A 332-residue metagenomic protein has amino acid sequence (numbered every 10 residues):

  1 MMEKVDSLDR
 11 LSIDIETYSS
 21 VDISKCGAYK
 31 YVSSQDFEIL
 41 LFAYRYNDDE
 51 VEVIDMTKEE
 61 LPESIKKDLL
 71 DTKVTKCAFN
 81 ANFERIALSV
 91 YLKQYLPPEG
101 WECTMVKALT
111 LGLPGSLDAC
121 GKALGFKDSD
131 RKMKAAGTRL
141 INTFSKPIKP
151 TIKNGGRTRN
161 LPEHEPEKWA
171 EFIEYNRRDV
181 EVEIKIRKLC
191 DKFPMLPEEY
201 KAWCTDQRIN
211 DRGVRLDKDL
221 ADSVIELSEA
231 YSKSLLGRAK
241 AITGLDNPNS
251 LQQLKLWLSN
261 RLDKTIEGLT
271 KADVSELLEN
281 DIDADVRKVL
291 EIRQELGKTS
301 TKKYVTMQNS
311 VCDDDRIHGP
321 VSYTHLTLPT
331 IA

Functional and structural regions predicted by a protein language model:
M1-M2, V32, E63-K67: Short, flexible, glycine/charge-rich loop motifs used to bind or transfer phosphoryl groups or to couple energy/partner
M2-V21, L41-A43, T138-L326: Conserved "right-hand" nucleotidyltransferase catalytic core of DNA-directed polymerases
E3-K4, S33-Q35, Y95: Sterically constrained small-residue positions within well-ordered secondary structures of folded domains
I23-L40: A short alpha/beta connector and helix-capping loop motif
F37-Y44, D48-R187, D191: Active-site-proximal helix-loop-helix substrate-binding element of RNase H-like nuclease domains
T327-A332: A short, hydrophobic C-terminal helix/tail in secreted or cell-surface proteins
